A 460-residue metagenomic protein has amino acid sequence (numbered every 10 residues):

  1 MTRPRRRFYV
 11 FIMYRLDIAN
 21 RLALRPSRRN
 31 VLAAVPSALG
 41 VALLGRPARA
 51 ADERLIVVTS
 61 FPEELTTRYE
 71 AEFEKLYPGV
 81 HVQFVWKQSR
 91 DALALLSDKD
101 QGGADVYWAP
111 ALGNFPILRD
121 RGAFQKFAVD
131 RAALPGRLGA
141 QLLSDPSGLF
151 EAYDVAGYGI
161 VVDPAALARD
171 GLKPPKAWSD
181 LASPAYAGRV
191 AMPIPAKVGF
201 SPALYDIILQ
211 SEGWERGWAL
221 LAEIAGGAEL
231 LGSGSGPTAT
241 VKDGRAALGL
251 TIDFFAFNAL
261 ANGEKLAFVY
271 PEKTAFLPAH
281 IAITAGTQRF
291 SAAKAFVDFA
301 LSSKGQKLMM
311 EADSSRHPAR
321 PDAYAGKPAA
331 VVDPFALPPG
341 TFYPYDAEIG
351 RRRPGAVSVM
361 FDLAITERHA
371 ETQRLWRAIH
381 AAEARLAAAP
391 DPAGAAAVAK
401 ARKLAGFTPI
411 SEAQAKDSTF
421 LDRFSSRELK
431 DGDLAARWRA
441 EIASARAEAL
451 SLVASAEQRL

Functional and structural regions predicted by a protein language model:
M1-A42: N-terminal secretory signal peptides
A51-P116, T238: Early extracytoplasmic/lumenal segment of secretory-pathway proteins
E64-T67, G103-A104, P110-G232, G236-K242: Extracytoplasmic ligand-binding site segments that recognize negatively charged/polar headgroups
G113-I117, K242, A247-K265: A ligand-binding cleft/hinge motif common to bilobed small-molecule-binding domains
R137, L220-I224, L230, A261-T287: Periplasmic-binding protein-like
V161-A166, F276-A292, L308-M309: A bilobed periplasmic-binding-protein/Venus flytrap-type ligand-binding module shared by bacterial periplasmic
R289-A292, V297-R352: Mature extracytoplasmic/periplasmic domains
E383-L460: C-terminal non-catalytic accessory extensions
